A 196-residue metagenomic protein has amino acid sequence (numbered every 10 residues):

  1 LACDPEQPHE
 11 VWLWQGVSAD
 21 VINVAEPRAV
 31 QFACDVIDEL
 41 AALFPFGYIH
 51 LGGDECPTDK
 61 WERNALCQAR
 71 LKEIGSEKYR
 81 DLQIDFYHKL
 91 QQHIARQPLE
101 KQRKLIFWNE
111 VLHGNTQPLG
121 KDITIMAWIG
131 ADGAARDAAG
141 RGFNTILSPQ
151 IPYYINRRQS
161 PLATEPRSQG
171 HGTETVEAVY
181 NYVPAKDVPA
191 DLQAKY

Functional and structural regions predicted by a protein language model:
L1-R28, D59-D81: Aromatic- and acidic-residue-enriched carbohydrate-binding clefts of CAZyme catalytic domains
V24-Y48, E55, A69-Y196: Substrate-binding groove of N-acetylhexosamine-processing glycoside hydrolases
